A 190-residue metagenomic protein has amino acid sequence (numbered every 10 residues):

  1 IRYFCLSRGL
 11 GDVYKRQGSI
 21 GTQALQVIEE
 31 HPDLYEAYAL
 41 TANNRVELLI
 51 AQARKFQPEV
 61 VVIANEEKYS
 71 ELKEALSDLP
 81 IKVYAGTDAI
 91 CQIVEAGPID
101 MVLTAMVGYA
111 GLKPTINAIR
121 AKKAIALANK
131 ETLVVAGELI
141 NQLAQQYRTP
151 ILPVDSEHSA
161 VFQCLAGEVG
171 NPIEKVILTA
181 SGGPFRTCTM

Functional and structural regions predicted by a protein language model:
I1-Y14: Single conserved hydrophobic/aromatic residue that forms the stacking wall/gate of nucleotide- or nucleobase-binding
Q17, A53, V102, K122 (+1 more regions): Residue-level signal for inorganic ion chemistry
G21-A24: N-terminal Rossmann-fold NAD(P) dinucleotide-binding loop
Y38-A42, E59-E66, N129: Short internal beta-strands
R54-V61, I99: Proline-aspartate-enriched helix->loop->beta-strand connector
V62-A64, K82-A89: Short acidic-hydrophobic, aromatic-tinged amphipathic segments that line or gate anion-handling sites
A85-N117: Beta-loop-alpha module in the N-terminal Rossmann-like domain of NAD(P)-dependent dehydrogenases, especially those
A105, L112, I116-A121, G137-M190: Rossmann-like NAD(P)H-binding beta-loop-alpha module
